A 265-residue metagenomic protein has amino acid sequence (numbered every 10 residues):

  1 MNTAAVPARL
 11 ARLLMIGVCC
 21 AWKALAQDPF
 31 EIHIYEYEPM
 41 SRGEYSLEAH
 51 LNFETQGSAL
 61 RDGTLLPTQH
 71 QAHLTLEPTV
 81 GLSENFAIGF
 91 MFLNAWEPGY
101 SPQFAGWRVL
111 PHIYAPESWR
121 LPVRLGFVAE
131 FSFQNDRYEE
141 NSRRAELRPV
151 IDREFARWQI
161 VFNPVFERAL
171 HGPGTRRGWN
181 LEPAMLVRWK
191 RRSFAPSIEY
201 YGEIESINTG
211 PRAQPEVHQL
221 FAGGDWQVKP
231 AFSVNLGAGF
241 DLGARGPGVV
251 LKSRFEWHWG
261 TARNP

Functional and structural regions predicted by a protein language model:
M1-R9: N-terminal secretory signal peptides that target proteins for export/translocation
A11-A21: Bacterial N-terminal signal peptides
A26-P265: Transmembrane beta-barrel domains of Gram-negative outer membranes and organellar outer membranes
